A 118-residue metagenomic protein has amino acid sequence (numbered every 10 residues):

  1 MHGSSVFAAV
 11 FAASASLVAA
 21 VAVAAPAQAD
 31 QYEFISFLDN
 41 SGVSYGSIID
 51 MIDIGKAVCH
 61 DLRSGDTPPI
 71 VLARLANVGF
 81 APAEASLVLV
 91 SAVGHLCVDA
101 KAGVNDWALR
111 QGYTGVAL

Functional and structural regions predicted by a protein language model:
M1-A29: Secretory targeting and sorting signals
A29-D30, D50: Short acidic-hydrophobic sequence patches enriched in Asp/Glu that either
Q31-G46: Short N-terminal segments immediately surrounding and downstream of signal-peptide cleavage
E33-F37, I54-A57, I70-R74, V88: A general alpha-helix detector
D39, L62, A76: Short polybasic/polar patches that bind polyanions
V43-M51, P82-S86: Short, surface-exposed acidic
I52-S64: Amphipathic alpha-helical segments that form the core helices of the histone-fold
D66-L118: Compact alpha-helical subdomains of small soluble proteins
